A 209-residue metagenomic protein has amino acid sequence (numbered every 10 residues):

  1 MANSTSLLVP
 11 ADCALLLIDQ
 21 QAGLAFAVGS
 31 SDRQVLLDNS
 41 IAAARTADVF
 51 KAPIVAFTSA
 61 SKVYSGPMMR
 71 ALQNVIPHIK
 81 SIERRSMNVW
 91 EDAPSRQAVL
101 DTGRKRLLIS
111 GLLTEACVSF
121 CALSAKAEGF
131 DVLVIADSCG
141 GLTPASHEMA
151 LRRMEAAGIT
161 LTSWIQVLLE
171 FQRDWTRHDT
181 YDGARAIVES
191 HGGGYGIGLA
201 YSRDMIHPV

Functional and structural regions predicted by a protein language model:
M1-S86, D131, E148-E155, T160 (+1 more regions): Active-site acidic carboxylates
N3-S4, M68-R70, E91-A98, V118-C121: Short, charged beta->alpha transition segments
S59-A60, S86, D137-G140, Q166-V167: Short, ordered loop/turn segments at secondary-structure junctions
S61-S65, M87-V89, L112-V118: Acidic, metal-coordinating catalytic cores used for nucleic-acid/nucleotide bond scission and strand-transfer chemistry
S81-G103: Glycine-rich oxoanion-binding loops at beta->alpha junctions
M87-E91, Q166-R173: A short acidic, often aromatic-flanked loop/helix-cap motif at beta-alpha or helix-coil junctions that lines enzyme
R106-W164: A contiguous pocket-lining binding segment that forms or flanks enzyme active sites
